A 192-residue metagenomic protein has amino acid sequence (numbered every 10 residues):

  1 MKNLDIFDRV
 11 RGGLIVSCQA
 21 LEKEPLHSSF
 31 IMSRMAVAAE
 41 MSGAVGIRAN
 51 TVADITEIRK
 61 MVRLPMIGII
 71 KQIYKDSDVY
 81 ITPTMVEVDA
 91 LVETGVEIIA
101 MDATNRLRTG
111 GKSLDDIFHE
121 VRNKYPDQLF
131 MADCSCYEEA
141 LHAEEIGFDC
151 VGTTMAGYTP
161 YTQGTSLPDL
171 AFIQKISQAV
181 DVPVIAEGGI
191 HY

Functional and structural regions predicted by a protein language model:
M1-L26: N-terminal amphipathic alpha-helix/helix-capping segment at the start of soluble metabolic enzymes
R11-V16, V62-D76, I117, R122-A132 (+1 more regions): Short beta-strand/loop segments at the ligand-binding rim of alpha/beta enzyme cores
I15, G46-R48, I67, I99-D102 (+2 more regions): Conserved beta-strand positions in the central sheet of alpha/beta enzyme cores
C18-L21, M41, I70-Y74, T94-R108 (+1 more regions): Glycine-rich phosphate-binding active-site loops on the catalytic face of alpha/beta enzymes
P25-S29, R48-I67, D78-M85, A103-V121 (+3 more regions): Active-site-adjacent beta->alpha loops and helix N-cap segments on the catalytic face of soluble alpha/beta enzymes
M35-R48, T94-G95: Catalytic domains of carbohydrate-active enzymes, especially glycoside hydrolases
A39, I58, L91, A143 (+2 more regions): Conserved, mostly hydrophobic/aromatic
G43, V62-M66, T94-I98, K124-D127 (+3 more regions): Glycine-enriched alpha-helix->loop->beta-strand junction motifs that scaffold or abut catalytic
